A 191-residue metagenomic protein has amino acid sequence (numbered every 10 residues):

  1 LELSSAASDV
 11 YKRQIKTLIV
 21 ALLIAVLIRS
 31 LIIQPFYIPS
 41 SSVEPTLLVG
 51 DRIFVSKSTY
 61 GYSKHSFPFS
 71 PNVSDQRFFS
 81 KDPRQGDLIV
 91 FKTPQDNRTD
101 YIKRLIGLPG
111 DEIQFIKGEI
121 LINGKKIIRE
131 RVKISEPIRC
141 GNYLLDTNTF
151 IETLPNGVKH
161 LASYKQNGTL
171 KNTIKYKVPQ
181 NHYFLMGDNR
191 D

Functional and structural regions predicted by a protein language model:
L1-A7, Y11: Single conserved hydrophobic/aromatic residue that forms the stacking wall/gate of nucleotide- or nucleobase-binding
K16-L31: Hydrophobic membrane-insertion alpha-helices, especially the h-region of bacterial N-terminal signal peptides
R29-S41: Aromatic-capped interface at the extracytoplasmic side of an N-terminal signal-anchor transmembrane helix
F36, P45-D191: Soluble "head" domains of membrane/secretory-pathway proteins
